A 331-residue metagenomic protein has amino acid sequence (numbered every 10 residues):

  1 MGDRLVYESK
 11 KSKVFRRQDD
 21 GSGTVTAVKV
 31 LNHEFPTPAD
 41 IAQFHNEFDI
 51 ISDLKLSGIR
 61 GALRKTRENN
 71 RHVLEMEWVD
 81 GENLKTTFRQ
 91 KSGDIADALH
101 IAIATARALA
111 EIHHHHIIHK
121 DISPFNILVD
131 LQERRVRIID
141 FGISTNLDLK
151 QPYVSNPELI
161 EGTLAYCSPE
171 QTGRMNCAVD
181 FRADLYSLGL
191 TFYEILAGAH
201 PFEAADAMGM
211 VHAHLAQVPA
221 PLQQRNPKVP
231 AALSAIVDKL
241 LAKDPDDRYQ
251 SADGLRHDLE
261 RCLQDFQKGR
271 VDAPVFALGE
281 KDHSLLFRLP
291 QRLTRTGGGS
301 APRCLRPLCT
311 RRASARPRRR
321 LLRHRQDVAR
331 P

Functional and structural regions predicted by a protein language model:
F35-D53: AlphaC helix of the eukaryotic protein kinase fold
K55-R64: Conserved HxN/HPN-centered segment at the entrance to the catalytic loop of eukaryotic protein kinase-like domains
N69-N83: Conserved short submotifs of the Hanks-type protein kinase catalytic core that shape the nucleotide-binding pocket
I101-A102: Activation segment signature within eukaryotic-like protein kinase domains
R107-I117: Protein kinase catalytic-loop region centered on the HRD/HxD motif
T163-K268, R319: C-terminal lobe helix-coil module of Hanks-type protein kinase domains
Y249-P331: Key residue(s) within conserved catalytic/signature motifs
